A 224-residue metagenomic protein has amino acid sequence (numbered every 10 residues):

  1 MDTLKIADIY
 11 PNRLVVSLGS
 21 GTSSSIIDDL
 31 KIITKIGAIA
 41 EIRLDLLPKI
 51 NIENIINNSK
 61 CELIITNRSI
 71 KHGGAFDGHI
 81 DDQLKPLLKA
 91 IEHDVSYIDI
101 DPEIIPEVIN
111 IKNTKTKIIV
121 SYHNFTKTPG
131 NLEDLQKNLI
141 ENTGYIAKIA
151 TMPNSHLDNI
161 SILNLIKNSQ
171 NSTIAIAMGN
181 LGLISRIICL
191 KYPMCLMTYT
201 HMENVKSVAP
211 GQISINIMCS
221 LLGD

Functional and structural regions predicted by a protein language model:
M1-D81: Conserved N-terminal beta1-alpha1 strand-loop-helix module at the mouth
I6-D8, L30-K35, K49-L63, K89-H93 (+3 more regions): Acidic (Asp/Glu)-rich catalytic clusters
S17-G19, I39-P48, L87, H93-P106 (+3 more regions): Catalytic beta/alpha-barrel core
A38, I80-Y97, K137-A147, I188-A209: Structural recognition of alpha->loop->beta junctions
L46-K60, D101-K115, P129-N131, N154-K167 (+1 more regions): Active-site-adjacent beta->alpha loops and helix N-cap segments on the catalytic face of soluble alpha/beta enzymes
L63-V108: Glycine/small-residue-rich loop that forms an oxyanion/phosphate-binding "nest" at active or ligand-binding sites
G73-F76, T128-D134, I184-R186, K206-Q212: Short, charged, surface-exposed secondary-structure boundary motifs
N164-D224: C-terminal alpha-helical cap/extension of soluble enzyme domains
